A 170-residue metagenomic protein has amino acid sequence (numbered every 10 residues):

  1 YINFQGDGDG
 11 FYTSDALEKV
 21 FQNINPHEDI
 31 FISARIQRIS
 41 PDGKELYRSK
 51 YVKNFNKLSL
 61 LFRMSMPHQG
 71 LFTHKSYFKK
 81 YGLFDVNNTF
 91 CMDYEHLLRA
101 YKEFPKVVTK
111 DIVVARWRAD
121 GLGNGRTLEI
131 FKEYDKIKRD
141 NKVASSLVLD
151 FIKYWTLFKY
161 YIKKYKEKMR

Functional and structural regions predicted by a protein language model:
Y1-R126: Nucleotide-sugar donor-binding/catalytic module of glycosyltransferases that assemble extracellular/cell-envelope
E18-F21, F131-D135, I152, T156: Generic alpha-helical structural signal
N23, I137, Y161: Residues that form generic nucleotide/phosphate-binding pockets
N54-L61, I130-D140, K166-R170: Short, Lys/Arg-enriched charge-dense amphipathic segments
K106-V107, L128-E129, I162-E167: Short alpha-helix boundary/capping motifs
V113-A119, N124-L149: Catalytic core of nucleotide-sugar-dependent glycosyltransferases
D140-R170: Membrane-proximal basic amphipathic "stem/tether" segments
